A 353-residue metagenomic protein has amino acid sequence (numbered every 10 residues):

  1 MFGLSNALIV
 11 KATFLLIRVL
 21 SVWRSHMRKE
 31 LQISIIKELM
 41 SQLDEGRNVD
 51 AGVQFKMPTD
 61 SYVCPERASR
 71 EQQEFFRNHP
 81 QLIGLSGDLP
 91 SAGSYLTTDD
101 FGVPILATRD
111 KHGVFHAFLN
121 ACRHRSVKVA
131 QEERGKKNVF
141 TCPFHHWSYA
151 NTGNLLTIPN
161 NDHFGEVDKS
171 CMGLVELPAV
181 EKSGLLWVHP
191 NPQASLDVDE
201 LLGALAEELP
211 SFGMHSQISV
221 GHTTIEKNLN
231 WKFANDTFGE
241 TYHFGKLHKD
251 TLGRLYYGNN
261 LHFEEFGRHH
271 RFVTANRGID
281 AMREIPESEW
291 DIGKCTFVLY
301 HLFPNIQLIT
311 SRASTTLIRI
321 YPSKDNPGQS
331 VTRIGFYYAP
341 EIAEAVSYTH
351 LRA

Functional and structural regions predicted by a protein language model:
S21-E132, P178-E181: N-terminal pre-ligand scaffold of iron-sulfur
D88-P192, L196-G203: Rieske [2Fe-2S] iron-sulfur-binding domain
S216-G258: A conserved active-site cap/scaffold subdomain adjacent to cofactor or substrate pockets
T251-W290: Polyanion-binding catalytic cores of nucleic-acid enzymes and NTP/SAM-utilizing transferases
D291-R333: C-terminal structural cap/anchor segments
G335-E341: Short, solvent-exposed aromatic-acidic interface loops
T349-A353: Conserved small/polar residues in nucleotide/adenosyl-binding loops
